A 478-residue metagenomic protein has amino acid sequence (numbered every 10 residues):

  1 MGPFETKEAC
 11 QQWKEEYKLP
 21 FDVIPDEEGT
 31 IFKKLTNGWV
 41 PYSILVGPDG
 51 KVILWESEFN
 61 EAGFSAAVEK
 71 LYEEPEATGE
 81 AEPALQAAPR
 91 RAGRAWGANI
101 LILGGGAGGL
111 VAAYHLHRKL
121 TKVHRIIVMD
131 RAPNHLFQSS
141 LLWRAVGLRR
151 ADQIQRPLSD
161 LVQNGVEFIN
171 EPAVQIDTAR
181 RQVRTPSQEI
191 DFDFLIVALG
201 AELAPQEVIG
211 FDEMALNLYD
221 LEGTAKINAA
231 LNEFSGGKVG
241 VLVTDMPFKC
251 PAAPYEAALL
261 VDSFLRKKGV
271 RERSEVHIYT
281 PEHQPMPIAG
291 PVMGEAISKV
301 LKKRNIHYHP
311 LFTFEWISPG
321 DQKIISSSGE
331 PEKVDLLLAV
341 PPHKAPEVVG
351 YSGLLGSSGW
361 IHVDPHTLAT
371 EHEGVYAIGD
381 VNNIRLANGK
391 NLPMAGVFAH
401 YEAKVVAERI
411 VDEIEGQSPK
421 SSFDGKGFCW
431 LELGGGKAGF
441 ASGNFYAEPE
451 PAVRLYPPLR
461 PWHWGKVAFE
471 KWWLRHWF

Functional and structural regions predicted by a protein language model:
E15-P20, P25-E69: Thiol/disulfide oxidoreductase modules built on the thioredoxin-like
E69-L85: Non-globular targeting/processing and membrane-anchoring segments
E82-G97, V166-E256, S263-G269, L338: FAD-binding core/adjacent interface of flavoenzyme oxidoreductases
G93-E167, D245-I288: Beta1-alpha1 glycine-rich phosphate/pyrophosphate-binding loop at the start of Rossmann-like nucleotide-binding domains
R125, N164-V183, I190, S263-H362 (+1 more regions): A Rossmann-like FAD-binding core segment of flavoenzymes
F211-S235, P331-L336, V340-Y401: FAD-site-proximal beta/loop scaffold in flavoenzymes
I378-G425, L431: A conserved FAD-binding loop/helix module that cradles the flavin
G439-F478: C-terminal auxiliary extensions adjacent to catalytic cores
